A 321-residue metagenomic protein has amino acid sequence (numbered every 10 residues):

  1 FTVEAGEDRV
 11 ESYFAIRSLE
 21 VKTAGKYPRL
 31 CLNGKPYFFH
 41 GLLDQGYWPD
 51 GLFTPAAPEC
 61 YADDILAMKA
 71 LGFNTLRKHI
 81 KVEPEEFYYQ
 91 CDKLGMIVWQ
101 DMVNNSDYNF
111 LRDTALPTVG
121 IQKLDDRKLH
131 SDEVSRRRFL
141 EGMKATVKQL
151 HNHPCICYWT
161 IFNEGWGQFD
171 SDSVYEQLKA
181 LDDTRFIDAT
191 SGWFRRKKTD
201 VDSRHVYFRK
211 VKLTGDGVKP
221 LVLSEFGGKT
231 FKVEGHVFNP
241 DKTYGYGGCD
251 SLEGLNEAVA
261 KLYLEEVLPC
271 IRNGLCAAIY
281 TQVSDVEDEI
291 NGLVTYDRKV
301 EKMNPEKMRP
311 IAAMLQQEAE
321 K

Functional and structural regions predicted by a protein language model:
F1-M68, M314, E318-E320: N-terminal carbohydrate-binding accessory modules
D63-A67, T75-I311, E320: Substrate-binding/catalytic cleft of secreted carbohydrate-active enzymes, primarily glycoside hydrolases
